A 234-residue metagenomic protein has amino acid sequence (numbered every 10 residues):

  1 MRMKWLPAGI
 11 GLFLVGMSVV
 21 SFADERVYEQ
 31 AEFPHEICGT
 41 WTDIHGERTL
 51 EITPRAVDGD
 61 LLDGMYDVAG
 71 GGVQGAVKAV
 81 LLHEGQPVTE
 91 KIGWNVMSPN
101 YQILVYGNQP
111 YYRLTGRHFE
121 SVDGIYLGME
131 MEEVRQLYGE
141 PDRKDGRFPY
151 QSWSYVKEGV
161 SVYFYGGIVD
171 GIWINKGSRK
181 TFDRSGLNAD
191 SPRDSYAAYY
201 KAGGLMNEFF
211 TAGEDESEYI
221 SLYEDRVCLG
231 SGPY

Functional and structural regions predicted by a protein language model:
M3-L6, G11-C38, G107-N108: Amphipathic/hydrophobic helical signal segments and adjacent flexible N-terminal regions that mediate secretion
E25-A31, E47, K78-G116, A212-L222: Beta-sheet ligand-binding and adhesion/scaffold domains
E25-T42, T53, D123-L127, M131-E132 (+1 more regions): N-terminal helix-cap/turn-to-beta initiation motif at the start of protein domains
A31-E32, E36-L61, R143-G146, Q151 (+1 more regions): Short, solvent-exposed loop/hinge segments that bridge or flank secondary-structure elements
H35-T40, V73-A79, N100-I103, R147-S154: Short, hydrophobic/aromatic-rich segments at coil-to-beta transitions
D43-V88, W173-I174: N-terminal glycine/threonine-rich, aromatic-flanked beta-hairpin/loop signature
R117-G124, K180-S185: Short, recurring structural edge motifs at helix starts
M129-K180, S185-Y234: A cross-family detector of function-defining hotspots
